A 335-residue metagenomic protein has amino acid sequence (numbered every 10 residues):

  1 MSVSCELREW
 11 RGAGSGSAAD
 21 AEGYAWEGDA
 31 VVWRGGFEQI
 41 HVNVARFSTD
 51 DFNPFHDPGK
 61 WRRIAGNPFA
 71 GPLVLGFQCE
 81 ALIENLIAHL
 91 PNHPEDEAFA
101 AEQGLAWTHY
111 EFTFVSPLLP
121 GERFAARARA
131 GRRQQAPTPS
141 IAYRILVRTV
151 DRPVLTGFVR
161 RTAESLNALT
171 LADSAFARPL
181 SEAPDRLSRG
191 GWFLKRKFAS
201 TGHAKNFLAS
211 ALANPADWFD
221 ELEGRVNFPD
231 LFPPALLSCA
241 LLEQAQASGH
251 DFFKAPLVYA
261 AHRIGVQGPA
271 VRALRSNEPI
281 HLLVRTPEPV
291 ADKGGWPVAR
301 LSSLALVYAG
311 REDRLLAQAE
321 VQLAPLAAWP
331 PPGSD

Functional and structural regions predicted by a protein language model:
M1-W33, E111-R189, G268-D335: HotDog/MaoC-like acyl-thioester-processing domains
S2-L105, L166-R263, A324-D335: Hot-dog-fold acyl-thioester-processing enzymes
Q103-S116, I264: A cross-kingdom feature marking solvent-exposed beta-strand/loop segments within repeated, beta-rich binding/scaffold
T108, A260, L301: Exposed loop/turn and edge beta-strand positions of beta-sandwich/beta-sheet ligand-binding modules
